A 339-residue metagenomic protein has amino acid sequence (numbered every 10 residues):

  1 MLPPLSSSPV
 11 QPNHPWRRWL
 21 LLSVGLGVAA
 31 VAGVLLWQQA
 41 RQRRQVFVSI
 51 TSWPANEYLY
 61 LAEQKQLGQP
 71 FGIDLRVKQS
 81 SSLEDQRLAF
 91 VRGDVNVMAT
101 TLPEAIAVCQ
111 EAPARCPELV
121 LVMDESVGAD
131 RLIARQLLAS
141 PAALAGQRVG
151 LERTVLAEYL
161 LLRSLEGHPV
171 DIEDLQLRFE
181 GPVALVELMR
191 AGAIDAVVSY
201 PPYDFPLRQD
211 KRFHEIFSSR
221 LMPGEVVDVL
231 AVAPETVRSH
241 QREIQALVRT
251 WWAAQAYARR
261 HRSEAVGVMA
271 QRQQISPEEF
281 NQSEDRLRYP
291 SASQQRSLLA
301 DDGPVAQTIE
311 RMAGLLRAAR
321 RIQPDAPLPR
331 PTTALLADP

Functional and structural regions predicted by a protein language model:
M1-H14: N-terminal Lys/Arg-rich, disordered targeting/topogenic segments
N13-L21: Twin-arginine (Tat) signal peptide motif
L21-V34: Hydrophobic membrane-insertion alpha-helices, especially the h-region of bacterial N-terminal signal peptides
G33-D171, Q176-F179, D195-S199, H214-I216 (+1 more regions): Short, glycine-/small- and polar/acidic-enriched structural segments that line small-molecule recognition paths
Q66, L88, R92, I106 (+11 more regions): Solvent-exposed, polar/charged alpha-helical surfaces in well-ordered, non-transmembrane soluble domains, broadly
L102-E104, L177-R178, V183-Q273: Pocket-lining segment of extracytoplasmic ligand-binding domains
S239-R321: Secondary-structure end/capping motifs
E310-P339: Conserved C-terminal helix/tail region of periplasmic/extracytoplasmic solute-binding proteins
